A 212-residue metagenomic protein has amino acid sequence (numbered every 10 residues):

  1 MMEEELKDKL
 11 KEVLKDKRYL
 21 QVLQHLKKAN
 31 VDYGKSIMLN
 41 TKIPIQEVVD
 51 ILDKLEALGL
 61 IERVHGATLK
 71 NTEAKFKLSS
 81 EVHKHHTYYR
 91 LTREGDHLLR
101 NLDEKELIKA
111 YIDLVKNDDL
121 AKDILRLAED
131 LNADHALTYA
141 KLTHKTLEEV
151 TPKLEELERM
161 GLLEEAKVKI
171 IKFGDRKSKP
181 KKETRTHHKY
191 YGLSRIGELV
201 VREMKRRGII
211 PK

Functional and structural regions predicted by a protein language model:
M1-Q21, R100-D123: Short alpha-helical segments that sit at the start of domains
M1-V13, R18-V22, A29-D32, E62 (+2 more regions): Hydrophobic, helix-prone linear segments
D8-R18, G66-R100, N117-D118, V168-R202: Short, cationic-aromatic polyanion-contact patches
L20-A29, D123-L131: Short amphipathic alpha-helical elements of helix-turn-helix/winged-helix folds
H25, K35, L39-I43, D50-S80 (+1 more regions): Acidic (E/D-rich), amphipathic helical modules within compact regulatory domains
V31-N40, L131-T143: Short acidic, hydrophobic short linear motifs in intrinsically disordered regions
K42-L58, R63-H65, H144-M160, E164-I170: Short amphipathic alpha-helical interaction segments
